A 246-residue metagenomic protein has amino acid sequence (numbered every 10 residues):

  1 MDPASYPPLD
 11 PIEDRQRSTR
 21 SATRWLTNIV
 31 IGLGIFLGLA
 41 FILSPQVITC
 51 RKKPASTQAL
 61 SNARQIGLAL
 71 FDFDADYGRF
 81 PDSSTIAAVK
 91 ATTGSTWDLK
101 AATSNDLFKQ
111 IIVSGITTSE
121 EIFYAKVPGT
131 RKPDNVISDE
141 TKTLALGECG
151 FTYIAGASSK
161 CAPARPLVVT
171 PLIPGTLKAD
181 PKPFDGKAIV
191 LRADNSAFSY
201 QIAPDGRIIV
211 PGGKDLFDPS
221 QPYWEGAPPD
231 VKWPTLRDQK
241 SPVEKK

Functional and structural regions predicted by a protein language model:
D2-A4, I12-R24, P166, L172-K246: C-terminal accessory segments of extracellular proteins
I12-Q16, I29, T117: Intrinsically disordered, low-complexity, polar/charged regulatory segments
W25, G34-N105, S119, A197 (+1 more regions): Conserved hydrophobic/amphipathic alpha-helical signal-anchor segments
A59-N62, L107, E121, G147 (+3 more regions): Residues that flank catalytic or metal-binding motifs in active/ligand-binding sites
A63, K100-K109, I122, S159 (+2 more regions): A structural signal for well-ordered alpha-helical scaffolds and beta->alpha junctions
T85, D134-E140, I202-P204, I209-G212: Short aromatic-enriched loop/helix-cap "lid" or pocket-rim segments at secondary-structure transitions that line
I112-I173: Acidic, glycine-rich loop-and-strand cores that form catalytic or ligand-binding grooves in diverse globular domains
